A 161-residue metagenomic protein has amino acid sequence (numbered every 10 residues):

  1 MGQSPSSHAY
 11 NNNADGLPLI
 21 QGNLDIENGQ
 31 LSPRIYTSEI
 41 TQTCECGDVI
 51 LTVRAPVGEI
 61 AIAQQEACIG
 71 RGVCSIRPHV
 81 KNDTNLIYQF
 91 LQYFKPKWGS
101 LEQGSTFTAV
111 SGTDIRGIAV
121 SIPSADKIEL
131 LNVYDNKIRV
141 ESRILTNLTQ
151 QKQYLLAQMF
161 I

Functional and structural regions predicted by a protein language model:
M1-V120: DNA target-recognition domains and sequence-specific DNA-contacting regions of bacterial/archaeal
N82, K97, G117-I161: Amphipathic alpha-helical coiled-coil/heptad-repeat segments
